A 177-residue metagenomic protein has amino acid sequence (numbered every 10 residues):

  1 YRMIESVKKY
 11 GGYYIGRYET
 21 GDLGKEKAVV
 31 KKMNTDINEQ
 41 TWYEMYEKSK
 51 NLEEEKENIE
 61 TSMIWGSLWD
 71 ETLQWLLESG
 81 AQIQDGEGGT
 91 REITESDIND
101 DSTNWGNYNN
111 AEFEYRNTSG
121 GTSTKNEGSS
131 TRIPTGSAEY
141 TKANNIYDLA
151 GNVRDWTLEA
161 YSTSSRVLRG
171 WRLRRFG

Functional and structural regions predicted by a protein language model:
Y1-D148: Short aromatic-cysteine micro-motif
T141, L149-G177: Surface-exposed recognition segments
